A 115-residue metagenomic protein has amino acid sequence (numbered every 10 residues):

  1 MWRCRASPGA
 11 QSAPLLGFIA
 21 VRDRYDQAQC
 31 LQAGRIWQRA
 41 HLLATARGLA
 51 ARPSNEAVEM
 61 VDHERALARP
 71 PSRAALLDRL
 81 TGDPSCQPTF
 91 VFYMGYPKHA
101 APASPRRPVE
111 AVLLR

Functional and structural regions predicted by a protein language model:
M1-R115: Acidic, surface-exposed loops and disordered segments
